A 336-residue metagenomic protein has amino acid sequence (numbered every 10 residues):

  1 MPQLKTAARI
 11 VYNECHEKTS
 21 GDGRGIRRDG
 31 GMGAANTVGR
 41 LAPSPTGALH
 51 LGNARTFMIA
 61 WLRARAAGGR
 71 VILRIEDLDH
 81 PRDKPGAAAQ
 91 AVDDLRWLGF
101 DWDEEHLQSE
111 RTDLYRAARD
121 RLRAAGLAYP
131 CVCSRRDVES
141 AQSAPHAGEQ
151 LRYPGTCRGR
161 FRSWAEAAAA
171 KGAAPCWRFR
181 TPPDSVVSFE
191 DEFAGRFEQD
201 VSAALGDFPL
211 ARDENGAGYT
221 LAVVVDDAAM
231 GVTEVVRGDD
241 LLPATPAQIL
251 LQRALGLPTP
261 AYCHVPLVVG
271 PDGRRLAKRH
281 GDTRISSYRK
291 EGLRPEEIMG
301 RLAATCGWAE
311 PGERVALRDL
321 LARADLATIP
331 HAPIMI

Functional and structural regions predicted by a protein language model:
M1-T6, I10: Extreme N-terminal basic, low-complexity initiation segments that serve as generic localization/processing leaders
E17, D22-H146, D239-D240, A244-L257: N-terminal Rossmann-like or analogous alpha/beta NTP/dinucleotide-binding catalytic cores that position adenine
T37, P45, W97, A124 (+5 more regions): Short glycine/serine/threonine-biased micro-segments
H50, R111-A117, A168-G172, T220-L221 (+3 more regions): Noncatalytic linker/hinge segments flanking ATPase motor cores
G86-F197, V201-A204, E313-I336: Active-site neighborhoods of enzyme catalytic cores
S134, P243-A244, A254-I336: Catalytic adenosine-cofactor/nucleotide-binding cores of aminoacyl-tRNA synthetases and other
R136-L276, R284-R289: Active-site cores that bind ATP or allylic diphosphates and position pyrophosphate for catalysis
